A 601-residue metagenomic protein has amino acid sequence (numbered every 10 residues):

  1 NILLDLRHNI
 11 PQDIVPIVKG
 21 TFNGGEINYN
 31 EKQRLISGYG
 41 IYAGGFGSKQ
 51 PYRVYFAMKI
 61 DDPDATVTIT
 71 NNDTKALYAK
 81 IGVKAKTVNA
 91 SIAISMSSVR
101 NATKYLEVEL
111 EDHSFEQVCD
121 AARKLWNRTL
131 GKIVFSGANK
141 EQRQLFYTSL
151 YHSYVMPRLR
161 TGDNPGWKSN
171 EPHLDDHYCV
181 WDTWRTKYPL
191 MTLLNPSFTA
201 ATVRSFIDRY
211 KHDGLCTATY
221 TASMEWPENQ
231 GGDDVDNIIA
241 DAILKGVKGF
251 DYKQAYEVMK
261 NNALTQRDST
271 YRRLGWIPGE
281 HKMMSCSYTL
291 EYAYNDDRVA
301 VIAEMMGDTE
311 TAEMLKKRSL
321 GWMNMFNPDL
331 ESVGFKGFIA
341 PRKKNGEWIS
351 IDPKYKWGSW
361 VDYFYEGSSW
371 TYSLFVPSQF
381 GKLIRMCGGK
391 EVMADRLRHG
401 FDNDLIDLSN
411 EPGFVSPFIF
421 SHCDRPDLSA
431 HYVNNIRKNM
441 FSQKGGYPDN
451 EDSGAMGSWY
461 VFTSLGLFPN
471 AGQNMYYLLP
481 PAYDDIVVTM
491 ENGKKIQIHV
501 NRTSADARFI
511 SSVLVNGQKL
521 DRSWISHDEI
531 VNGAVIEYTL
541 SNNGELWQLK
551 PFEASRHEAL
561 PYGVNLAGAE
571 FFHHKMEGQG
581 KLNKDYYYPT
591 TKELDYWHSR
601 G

Functional and structural regions predicted by a protein language model:
N1-D175, V531-A534: Beta-sandwich/jelly-roll carbohydrate-recognition scaffolds of carbohydrate-active enzymes
N1-L4, P11-D13, S136, H173-H177 (+5 more regions): A conserved hydrophobic secondary-structure block that centers on an alpha-helix together with its immediately flanking
K132-R160, L193-F206, P227-V258, M323: Carboxylate/His-rich catalytic cores and anion/metal-binding grooves
F135-N170, K253, A567-R600: Low-complexity, Ser/Thr/Pro/Gly-enriched N-terminal "stalk/linker" regions
V155-T161, K211-T217, M323-G334: Secretory-pathway/luminal and periplasmic proteins that interact with or process carbohydrate-rich
N170-D175, C216-D233: Aromatic/His-enriched, Gly/Pro-containing loop or helix-boundary segments that lie immediately adjacent to catalytic
D176-Y188, T192-N195, G232, D236 (+6 more regions): Active-site core of glycosidic bond-cleaving carbohydrate-active enzymes
L478-K592: Beta-rich accessory regions
